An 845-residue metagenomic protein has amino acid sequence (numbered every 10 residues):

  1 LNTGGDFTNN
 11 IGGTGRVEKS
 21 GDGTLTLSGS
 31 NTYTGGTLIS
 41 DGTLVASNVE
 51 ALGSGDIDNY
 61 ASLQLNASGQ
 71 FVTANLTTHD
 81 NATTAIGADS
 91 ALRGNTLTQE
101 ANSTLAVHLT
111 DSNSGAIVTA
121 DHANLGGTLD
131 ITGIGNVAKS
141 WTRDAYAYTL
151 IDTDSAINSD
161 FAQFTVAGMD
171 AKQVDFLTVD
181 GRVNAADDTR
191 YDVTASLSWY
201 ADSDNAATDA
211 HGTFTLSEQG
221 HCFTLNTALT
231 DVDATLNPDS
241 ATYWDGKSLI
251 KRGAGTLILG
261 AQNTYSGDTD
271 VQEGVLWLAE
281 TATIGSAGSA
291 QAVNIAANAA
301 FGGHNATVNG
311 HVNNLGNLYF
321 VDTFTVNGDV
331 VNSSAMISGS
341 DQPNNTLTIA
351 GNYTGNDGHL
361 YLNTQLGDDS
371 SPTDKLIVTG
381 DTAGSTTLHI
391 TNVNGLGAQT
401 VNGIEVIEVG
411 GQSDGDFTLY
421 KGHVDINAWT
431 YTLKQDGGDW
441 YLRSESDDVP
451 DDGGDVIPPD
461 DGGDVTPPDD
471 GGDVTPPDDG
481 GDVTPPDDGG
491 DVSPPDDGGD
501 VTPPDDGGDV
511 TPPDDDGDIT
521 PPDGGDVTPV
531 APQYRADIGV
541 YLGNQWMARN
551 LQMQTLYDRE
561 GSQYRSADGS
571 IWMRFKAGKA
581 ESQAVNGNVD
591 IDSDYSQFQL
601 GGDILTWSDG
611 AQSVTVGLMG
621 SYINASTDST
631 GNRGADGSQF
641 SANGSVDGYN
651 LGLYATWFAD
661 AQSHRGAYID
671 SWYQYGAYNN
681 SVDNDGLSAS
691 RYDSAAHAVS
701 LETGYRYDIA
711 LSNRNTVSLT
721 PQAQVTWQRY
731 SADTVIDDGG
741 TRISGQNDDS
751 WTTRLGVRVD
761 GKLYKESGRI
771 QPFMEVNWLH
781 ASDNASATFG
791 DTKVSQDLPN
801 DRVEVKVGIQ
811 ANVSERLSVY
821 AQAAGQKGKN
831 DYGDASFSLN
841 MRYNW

Functional and structural regions predicted by a protein language model:
L1-D6, I11-R16, T104, H108-N113 (+5 more regions): Extracellular/surface-exposed low-complexity segments
L1-N9, G23, G42, G69-A74 (+5 more regions): GD-rich hexapeptide-repeat beta-solenoids
G13, G21, N59, D245 (+9 more regions): Exposed loop/turn and edge beta-strand positions of beta-sandwich/beta-sheet ligand-binding modules
T14-G15, L27, T34-D111, D121-N124 (+8 more regions): Extracellular beta-solenoid/beta-roll
Y33, Y265, W845: Conserved A-loop
S112-S114, A138-W141, G367-S371, L396-Q399 (+5 more regions): Short glycine/serine/proline-enriched coil/turn segments at secondary-structure junctions
T325, S338-S340, N363, P529-G539 (+2 more regions): Membrane translocator/pore-forming domains, dominated by Gram-negative outer-membrane beta-barrels
